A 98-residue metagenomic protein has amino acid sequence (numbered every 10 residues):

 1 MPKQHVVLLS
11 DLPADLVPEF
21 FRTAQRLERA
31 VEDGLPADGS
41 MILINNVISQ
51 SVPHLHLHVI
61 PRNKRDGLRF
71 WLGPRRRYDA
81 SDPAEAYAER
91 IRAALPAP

Functional and structural regions predicted by a protein language model:
M1-P98: HIT superfamily nucleotide-processing domains
